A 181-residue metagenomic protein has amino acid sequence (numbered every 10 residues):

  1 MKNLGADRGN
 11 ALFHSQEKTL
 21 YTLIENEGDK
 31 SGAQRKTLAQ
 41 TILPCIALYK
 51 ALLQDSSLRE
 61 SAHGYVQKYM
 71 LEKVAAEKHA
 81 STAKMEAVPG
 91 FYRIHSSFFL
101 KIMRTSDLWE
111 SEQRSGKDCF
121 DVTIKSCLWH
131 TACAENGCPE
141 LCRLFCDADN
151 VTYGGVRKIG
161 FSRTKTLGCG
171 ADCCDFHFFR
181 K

Functional and structural regions predicted by a protein language model:
M1-L52: N-terminal, charged low-complexity regulatory/assembly segments
K2-N3, N10-A11, A39, F99 (+3 more regions): Alpha-helical interaction segments
L4-F13, I24-G32, F91-I94, L108-D118 (+1 more regions): Phosphate-binding glycine-rich loops and adjacent basic patches that engage nucleotide phosphates, nucleic-acid
T37, S111, K165-L167: Residues embedded in well-ordered secondary-structure elements
Q40-I46, K50-G137: Amphipathic interaction/junction segments at domain boundaries or subunit interfaces
D118-D121, L128-K181: C-terminal non-catalytic interaction appendages of large macromolecular assemblies
